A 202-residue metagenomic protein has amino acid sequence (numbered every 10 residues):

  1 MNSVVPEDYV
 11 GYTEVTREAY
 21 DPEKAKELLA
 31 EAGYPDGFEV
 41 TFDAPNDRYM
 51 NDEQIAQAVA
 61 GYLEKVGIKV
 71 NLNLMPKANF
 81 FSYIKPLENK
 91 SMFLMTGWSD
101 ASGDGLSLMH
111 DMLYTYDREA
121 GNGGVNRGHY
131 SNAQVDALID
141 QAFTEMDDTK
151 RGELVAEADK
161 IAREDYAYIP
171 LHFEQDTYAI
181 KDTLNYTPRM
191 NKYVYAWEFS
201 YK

Functional and structural regions predicted by a protein language model:
M1-G61, K65, H129-Q134, L138 (+1 more regions): Append "and occasionally in soluble cytosolic enzymes with long acidic Gly/Pro-rich linkers
N2, A32-Y49, S91-G97, S102 (+1 more regions): Bilobed periplasmic-binding protein-like "clamshell/Venus-flytrap" ligand-binding domains
V10-K24, Y34, K85-N89, H110-D140 (+2 more regions): Short, solvent-exposed loop/beta-turn-alpha elements that line the ligand-binding surface or hinge of extracytoplasmic
A25, F80, R151: Acidic, amphipathic alpha-helical patches
L28-P35, Y62-K69, Y83-L87, M112-T115 (+3 more regions): Structured segments of extracytoplasmic/periplasmic soluble domains in secreted or envelope-associated proteins
F42, Y62-D117, L154: Periplasmic binding protein-like
Q54, A60, E64-N73, N185-T187 (+2 more regions): C-terminal amphipathic alpha-helical "assembly" element that mediates oligomerization/partner interfaces or acts as
